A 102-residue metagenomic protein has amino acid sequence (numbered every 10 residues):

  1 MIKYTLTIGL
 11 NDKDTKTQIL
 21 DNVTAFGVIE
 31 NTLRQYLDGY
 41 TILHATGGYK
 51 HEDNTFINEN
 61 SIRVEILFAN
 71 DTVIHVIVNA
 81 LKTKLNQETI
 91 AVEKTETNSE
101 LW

Functional and structural regions predicted by a protein language model:
M1-W102: Positively charged, small/polar-rich N-terminal and surface patches that mediate targeting and assembly and bind
